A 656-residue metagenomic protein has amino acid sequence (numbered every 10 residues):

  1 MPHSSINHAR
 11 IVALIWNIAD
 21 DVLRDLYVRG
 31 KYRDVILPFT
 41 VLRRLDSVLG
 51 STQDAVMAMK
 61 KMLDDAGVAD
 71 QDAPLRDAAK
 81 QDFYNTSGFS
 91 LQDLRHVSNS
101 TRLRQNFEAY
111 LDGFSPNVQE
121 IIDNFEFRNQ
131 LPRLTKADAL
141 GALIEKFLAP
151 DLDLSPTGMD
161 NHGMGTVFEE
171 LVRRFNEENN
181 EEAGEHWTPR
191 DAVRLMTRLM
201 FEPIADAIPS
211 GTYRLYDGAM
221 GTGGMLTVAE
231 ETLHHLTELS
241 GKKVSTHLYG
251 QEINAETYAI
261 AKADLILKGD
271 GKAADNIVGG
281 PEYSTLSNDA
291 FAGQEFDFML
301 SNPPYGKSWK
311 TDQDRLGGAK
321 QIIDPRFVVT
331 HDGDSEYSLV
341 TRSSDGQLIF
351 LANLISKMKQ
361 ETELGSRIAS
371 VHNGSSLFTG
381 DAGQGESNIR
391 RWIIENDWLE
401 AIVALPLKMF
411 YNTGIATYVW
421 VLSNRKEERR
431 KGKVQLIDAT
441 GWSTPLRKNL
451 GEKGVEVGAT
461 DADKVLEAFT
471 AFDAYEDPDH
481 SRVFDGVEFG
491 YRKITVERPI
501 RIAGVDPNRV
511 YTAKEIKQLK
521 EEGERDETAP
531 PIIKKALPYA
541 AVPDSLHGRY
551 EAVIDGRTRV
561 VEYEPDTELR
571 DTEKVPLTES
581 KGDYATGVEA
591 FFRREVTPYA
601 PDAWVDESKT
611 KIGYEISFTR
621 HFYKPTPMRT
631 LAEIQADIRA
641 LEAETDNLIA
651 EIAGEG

Functional and structural regions predicted by a protein language model:
M1-I204, A273-T285, A290, A404-L407 (+3 more regions): Non-catalytic, mostly N-terminal accessory regions of nucleic-acid modification and defense proteins
K31-R44, D334-L422, I638: Conserved Class I SAM-dependent methyltransferase catalytic core
R133, T157, H186, A219 (+12 more regions): Hydrophobic alpha-helical scaffolding
E145-K146, N176, S240-K243, A274-G280 (+4 more regions): Short acidic (Asp/Glu) and glycine-rich catalytic loops that position anionic groups and cofactors
A183-S301, G306-Q321, L348, N373-S375 (+8 more regions): Conserved S-adenosyl-L-methionine
T227, A259, S301-P303, L348-A352 (+14 more regions): Feature representing long, continuous alpha-helical segments
D264, K320-V340, F350: Surface-exposed acidic, glycine/proline-enriched linker/cap segments that occur as 15-30-residue helix-coil
D314, Y411-T512: Flexible, glycine-/basic-rich loop-and-beta segments that form/coincide with the SAM-dependent methyltransferase
